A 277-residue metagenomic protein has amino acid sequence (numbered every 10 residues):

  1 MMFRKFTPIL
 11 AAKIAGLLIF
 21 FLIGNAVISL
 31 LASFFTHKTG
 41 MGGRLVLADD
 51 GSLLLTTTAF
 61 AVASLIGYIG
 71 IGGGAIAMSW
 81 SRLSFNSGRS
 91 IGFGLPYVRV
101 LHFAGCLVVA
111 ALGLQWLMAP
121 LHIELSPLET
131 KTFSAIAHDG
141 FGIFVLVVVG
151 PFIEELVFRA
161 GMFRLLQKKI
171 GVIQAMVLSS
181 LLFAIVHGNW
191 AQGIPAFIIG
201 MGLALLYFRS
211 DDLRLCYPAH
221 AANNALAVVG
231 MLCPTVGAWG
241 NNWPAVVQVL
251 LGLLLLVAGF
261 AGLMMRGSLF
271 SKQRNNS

Functional and structural regions predicted by a protein language model:
A11-A15, V100-G105, G140, F144 (+3 more regions): Hydrophobic alpha-helical transmembrane segments
L17-W80: Alpha-helical transmembrane segments in multi-pass membrane proteins
F20-A26, Y68-A77, A104-W116, V247-S268: Hydrophobic core of alpha-helical transmembrane segments in multi-pass integral membrane proteins
L22-F34, S180, Q192-Q248: Functionally important transmembrane alpha-helices
A32-L55, L83-I153, R164, K168: Juxtamembrane helix-loop-helix connectors linking adjacent transmembrane helices in multi-pass membrane enzymes
W80-S84, F260-S277: Membrane-interface capping segments at transmembrane-helix boundaries
I153-L178, L205-D212: Membrane-interface helix/loop boundary segments of multi-pass membrane proteins
V172-H187, A221: Small-polar-interrupted transmembrane alpha-helices in polytopic inner-membrane proteins
